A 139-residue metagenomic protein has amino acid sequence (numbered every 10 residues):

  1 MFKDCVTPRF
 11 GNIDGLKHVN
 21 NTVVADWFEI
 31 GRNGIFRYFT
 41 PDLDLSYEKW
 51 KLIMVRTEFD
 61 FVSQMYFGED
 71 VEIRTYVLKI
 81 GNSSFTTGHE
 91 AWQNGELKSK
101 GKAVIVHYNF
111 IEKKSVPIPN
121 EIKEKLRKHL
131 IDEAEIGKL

Functional and structural regions predicted by a protein language model:
M1-E72, L78-L139: Terminal targeting signals and extreme-terminal segments of soluble enzymes
